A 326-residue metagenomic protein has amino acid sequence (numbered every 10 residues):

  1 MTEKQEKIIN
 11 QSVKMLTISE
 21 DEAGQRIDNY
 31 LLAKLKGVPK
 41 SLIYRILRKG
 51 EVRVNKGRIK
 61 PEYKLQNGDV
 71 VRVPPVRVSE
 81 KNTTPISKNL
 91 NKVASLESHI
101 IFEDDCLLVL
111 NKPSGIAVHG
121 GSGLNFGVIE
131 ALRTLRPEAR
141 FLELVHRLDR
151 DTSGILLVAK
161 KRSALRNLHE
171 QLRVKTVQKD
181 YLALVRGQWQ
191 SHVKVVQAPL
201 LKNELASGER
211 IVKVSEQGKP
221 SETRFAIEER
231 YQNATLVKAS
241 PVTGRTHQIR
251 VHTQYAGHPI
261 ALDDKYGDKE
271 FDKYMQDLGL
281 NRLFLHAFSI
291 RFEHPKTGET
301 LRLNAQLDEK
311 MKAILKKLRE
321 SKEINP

Functional and structural regions predicted by a protein language model:
M1-A206, L307-R319: RNA pseudouridine synthases
M1-R45, L96-S98, E216-K219, V242 (+1 more regions): Pseudouridine synthases involved in rRNA/tRNA modification
N55, H119-G120, V214, V237 (+1 more regions): Thr-Gly-centered strand-to-loop micro-motif
K81-T83, L205-E209, P220-E222, K269-M275: Short Pro/Gly-enriched beta-strand edge/turn motifs at strand-loop
I100, V185, R224-I227, I260: Conserved hydrophobic positions within beta-strands
N125, V193, G218-S221, L283: A structural signal for well-ordered alpha-helical scaffolds and beta->alpha junctions
E138-H169, Q178, A198-A256, L285-P326: The conserved catalytic core of RNA pseudouridine synthases
